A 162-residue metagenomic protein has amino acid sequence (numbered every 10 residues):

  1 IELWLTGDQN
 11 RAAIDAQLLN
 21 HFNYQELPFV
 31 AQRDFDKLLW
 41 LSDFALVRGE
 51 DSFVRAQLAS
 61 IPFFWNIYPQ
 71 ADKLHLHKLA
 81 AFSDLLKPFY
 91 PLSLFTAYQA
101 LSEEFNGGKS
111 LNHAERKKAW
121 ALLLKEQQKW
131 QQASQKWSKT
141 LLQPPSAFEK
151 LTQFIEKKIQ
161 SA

Functional and structural regions predicted by a protein language model:
I1-P28: Catalytic donor nucleotide-activated moiety binding site of glycosyltransferases and closely related
I1-T6, F35, F105-G108, N112: Short, solvent-exposed polar/charged micro-motifs at secondary-structure junctions
I1-T6, L58, F154-A162: Well-ordered, non-transmembrane segments within structured domains
L19, Q57-F63, Q128-A133: Short acidic (Asp/Glu) and glycine-rich catalytic loops that position anionic groups and cofactors
A31-K78: A donor-sugar binding/catalytic signature common to diverse glycosyltransferases and related nucleotide-sugar
H77-Y90: Post-HExxH zinc-binding segment in Zn-dependent metallohydrolases
P88-A162: C-terminal amphipathic helix plus adjacent low-complexity, charged tail appended to glycosyltransferase catalytic
